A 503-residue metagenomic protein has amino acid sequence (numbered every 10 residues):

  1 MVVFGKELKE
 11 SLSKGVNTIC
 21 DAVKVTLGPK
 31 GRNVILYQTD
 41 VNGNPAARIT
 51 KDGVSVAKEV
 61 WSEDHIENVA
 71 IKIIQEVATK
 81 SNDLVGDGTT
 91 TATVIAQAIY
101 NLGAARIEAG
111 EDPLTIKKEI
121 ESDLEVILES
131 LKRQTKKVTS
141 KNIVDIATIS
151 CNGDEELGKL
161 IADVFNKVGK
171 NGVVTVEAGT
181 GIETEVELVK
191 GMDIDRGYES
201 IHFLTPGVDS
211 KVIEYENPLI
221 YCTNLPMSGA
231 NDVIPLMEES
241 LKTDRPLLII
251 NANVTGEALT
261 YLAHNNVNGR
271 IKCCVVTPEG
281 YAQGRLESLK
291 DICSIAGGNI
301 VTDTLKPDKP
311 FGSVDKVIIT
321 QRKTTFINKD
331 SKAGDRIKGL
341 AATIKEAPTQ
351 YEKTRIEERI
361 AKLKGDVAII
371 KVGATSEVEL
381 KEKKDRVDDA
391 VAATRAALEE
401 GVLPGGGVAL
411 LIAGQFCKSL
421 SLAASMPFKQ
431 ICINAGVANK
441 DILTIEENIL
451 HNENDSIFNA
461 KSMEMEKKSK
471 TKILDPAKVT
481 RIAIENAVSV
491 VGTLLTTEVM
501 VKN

Functional and structural regions predicted by a protein language model:
M1-K80: Generic N-terminal targeting/processing segments that precede catalytic cores or assembly contacts
V3, S81-T91, V402-P404: Glycine/serine-rich anion-binding loops at beta->alpha junctions that coordinate negatively charged ligand groups
E10-L12, W61-N68, I370-N503: Extended, low-charge hydrophobic alpha-helical regions
L12, G28, G86, G110 (+8 more regions): Residue-level signature of catalytic and energy-coupling elements of molecular machines, predominantly ATP/GTP-dependent
R32-A46, K137-K159, T180-E187, N439-A460 (+1 more regions): Glycine/charge-rich, flexible interdomain linkers and switch-proximal surface loops that mediate coupling
V41, A47, V94-N101, E125-L128 (+4 more regions): Core structural elements
A104-A147, E214-N217, C222, K306-N328 (+1 more regions): A structural-propensity feature for long, helix-poor, extended segments
V126-P404, M500-N503: Long, structured protein-protein interaction/assembly regions in large complexes
